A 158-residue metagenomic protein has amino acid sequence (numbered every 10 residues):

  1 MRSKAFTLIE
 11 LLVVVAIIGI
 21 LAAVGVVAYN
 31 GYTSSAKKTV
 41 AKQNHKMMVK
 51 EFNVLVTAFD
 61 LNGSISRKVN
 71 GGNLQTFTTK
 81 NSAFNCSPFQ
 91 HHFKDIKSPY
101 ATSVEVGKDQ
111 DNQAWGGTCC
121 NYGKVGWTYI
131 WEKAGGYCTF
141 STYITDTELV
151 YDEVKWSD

Functional and structural regions predicted by a protein language model:
M1-F6, K38-V40, T57, D158: Residue-level signal for functionally critical sites in structured catalytic/ligand-binding pockets
R2-N30: N-terminal single-pass transmembrane signal-anchor helix
K4, V27, T39-K42, L61 (+1 more regions): Alpha-helix boundary/interfacial micro-motifs
A5-F6, Y29, L55-A58, Q110: Broad hydrophobic/π-residue packing in well-ordered secondary structure
T7, A16, Y32, W131-K133 (+1 more regions): Proteins with a high burden of low-complexity, intrinsically disordered sequence enriched in S/T/G/P/A and R, requiring
S34-G63: Membrane-proximal N-terminal amphipathic helix
T57-D158: Periplasmic/extracellular, small/polar-rich flexible segments of pilin-like filament-forming proteins
